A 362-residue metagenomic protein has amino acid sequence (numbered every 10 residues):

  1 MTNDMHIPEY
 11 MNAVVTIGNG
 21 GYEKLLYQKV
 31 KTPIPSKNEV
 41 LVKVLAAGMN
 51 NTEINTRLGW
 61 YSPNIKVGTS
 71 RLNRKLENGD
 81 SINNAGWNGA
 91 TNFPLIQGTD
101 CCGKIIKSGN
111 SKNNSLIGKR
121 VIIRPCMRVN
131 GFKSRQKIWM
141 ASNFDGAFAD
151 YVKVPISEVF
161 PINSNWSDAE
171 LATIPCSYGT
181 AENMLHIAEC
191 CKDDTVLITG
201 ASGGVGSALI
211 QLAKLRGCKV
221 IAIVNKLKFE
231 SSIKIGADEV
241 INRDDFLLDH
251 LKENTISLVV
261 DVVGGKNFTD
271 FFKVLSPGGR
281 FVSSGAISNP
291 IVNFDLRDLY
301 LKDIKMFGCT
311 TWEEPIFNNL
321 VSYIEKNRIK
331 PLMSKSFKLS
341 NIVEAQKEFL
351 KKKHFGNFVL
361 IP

Functional and structural regions predicted by a protein language model:
N3-E9, E314-P362: C-terminal hydrophobic helical "lid"/dimerization subdomain of Rossmann-like NAD(P)H-dependent oxidoreductases
T32-A47, S62-M127: Glycine-rich beta-strand-centered segment in the early N-terminal region that forms part of a ligand/cofactor-binding
E77-I96, I123-G200: NAD(P)H dinucleotide-binding glycine-rich loop of Rossmann-like/cofactor-binding domains, especially the beta1-alpha1
G109, P125-M127, G200, V224 (+1 more regions): Conserved "cap/hinge" positions at secondary-structure junctions
R135-K137, N143, V224, K266-L332 (+1 more regions): Glycine-rich phosphate-binding loop and adjacent beta-alpha segment of Rossmann(oid) nucleotide-cofactor-binding
T180, G204-V205, K266: Hydrophobic/small residue at the entry helix of a nucleotide-binding pocket
I198, K214-N267: Adenosine-nucleotide cofactor-binding segment
S202, I210: N-terminal Rossmann NAD(P)H-binding glycine-rich loop of SDR-like oxidoreductase domains
